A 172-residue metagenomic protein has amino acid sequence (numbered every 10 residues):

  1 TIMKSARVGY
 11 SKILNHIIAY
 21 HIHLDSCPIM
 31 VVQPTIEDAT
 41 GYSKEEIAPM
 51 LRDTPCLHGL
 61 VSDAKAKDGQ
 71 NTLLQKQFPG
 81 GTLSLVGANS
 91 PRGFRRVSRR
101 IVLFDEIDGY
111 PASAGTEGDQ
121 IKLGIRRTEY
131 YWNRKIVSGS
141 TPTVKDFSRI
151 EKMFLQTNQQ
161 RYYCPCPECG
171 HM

Functional and structural regions predicted by a protein language model:
T1-M172: Phosphate/NTP-binding elements of NTP-utilizing enzymes
